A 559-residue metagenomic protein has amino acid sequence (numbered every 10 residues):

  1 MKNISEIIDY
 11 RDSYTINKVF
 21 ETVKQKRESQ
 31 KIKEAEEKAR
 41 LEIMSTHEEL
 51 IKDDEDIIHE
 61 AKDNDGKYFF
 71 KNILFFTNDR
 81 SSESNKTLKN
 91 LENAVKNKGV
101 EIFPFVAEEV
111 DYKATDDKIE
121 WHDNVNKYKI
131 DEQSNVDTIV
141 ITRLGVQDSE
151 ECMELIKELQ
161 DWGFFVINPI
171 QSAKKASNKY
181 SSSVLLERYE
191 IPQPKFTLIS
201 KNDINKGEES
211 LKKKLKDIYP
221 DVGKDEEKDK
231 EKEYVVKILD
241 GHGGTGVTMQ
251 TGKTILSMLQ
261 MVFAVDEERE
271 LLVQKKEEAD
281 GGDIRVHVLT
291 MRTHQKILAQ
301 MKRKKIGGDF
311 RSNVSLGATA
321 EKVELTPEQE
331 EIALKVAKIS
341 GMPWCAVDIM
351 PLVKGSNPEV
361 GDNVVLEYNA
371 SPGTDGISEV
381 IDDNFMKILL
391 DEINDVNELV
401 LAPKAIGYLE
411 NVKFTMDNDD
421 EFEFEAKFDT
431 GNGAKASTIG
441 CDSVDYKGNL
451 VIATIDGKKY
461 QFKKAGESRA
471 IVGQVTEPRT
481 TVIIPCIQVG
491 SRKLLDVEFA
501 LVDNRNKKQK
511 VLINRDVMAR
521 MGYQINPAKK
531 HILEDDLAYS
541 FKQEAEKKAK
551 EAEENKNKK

Functional and structural regions predicted by a protein language model:
M1-F69, E554-N557: Charge-dense, intrinsically disordered terminal/linker segments
E6-D12, D53-D54, E321-E324, K338-M342 (+1 more regions): C-terminal active-site "lid" helix and adjoining low-complexity regulatory extension at the edge of ATP-using catalytic
D79-K201: Conserved N-proximal alpha/beta basic substrate-recognition cap immediately N-terminal to, or forming the N-lobe
L186-E187, K216-T245, E267-A279, D429: ATP-grasp fold ATP-binding core
K214-G223, E227, G355-S356, L409-F422: A short acidic-Thr-Gly-centered motif at the start of a beta-strand
G243-E331: Phosphate-binding site of ATP-dependent enzymes
Q274-K275, I284, M342-G355: A short glycine-rich, hydrophobically flanked beta-strand micro-motif that places a catalytic Asp/Glu for divalent metal
L401-K559: Pepsin/retropepsin-fold aspartyl endopeptidases
